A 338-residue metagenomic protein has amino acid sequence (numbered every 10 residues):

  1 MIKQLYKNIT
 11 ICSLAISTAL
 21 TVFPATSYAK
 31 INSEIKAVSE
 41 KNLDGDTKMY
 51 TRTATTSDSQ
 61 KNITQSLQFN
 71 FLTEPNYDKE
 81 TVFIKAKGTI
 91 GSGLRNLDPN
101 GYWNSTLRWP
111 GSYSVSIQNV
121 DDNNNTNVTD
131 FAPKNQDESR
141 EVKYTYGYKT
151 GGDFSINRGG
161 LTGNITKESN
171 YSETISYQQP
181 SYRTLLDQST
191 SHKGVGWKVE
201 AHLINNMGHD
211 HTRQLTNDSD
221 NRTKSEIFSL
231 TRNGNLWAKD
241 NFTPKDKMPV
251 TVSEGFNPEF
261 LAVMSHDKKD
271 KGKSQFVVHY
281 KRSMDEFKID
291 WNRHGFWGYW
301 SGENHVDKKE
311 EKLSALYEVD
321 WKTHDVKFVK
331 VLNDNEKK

Functional and structural regions predicted by a protein language model:
M1-A29: Sec-dependent N-terminal signal peptides of Gram-positive bacterial secreted proteins and lipoproteins
T21, E34-A37, G194, F328-K330: Detector for intrinsically disordered, low-structure N-terminal pre-sequences
F23, E311-Y317, W321-H324: Short, structurally constrained coil/turn elements that cap an alpha-helix or connect an alpha-helix to the following
A25-S33, N170-I175: Intrinsically disordered low-complexity regions specifically enriched for long asparagine
N32-K149, Q178-Q179, T184-K193, V199-S225 (+1 more regions): Deployable pore-forming modules of oligomeric membrane-permeabilizing proteins
S105, G111, V199, K239 (+3 more regions): Intrinsic disorder/low-complexity segments enriched in polar/charged and small flexible residues
N135-Q188, R232-G234, D240-L313: Membrane-insertion modules used to breach or fuse lipid bilayers
E318-K338: Short, low-complexity, Pro/Ser/Thr/Gly-rich segments in the mature regions of secreted, periplasmic
